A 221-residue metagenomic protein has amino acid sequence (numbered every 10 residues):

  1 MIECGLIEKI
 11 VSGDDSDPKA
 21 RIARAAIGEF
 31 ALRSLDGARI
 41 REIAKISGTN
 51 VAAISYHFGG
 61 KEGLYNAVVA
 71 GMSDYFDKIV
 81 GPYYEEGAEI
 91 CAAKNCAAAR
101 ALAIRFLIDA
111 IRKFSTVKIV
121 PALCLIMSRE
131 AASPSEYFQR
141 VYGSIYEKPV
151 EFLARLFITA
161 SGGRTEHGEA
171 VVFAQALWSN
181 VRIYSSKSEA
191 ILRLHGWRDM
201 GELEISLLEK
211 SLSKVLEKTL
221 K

Functional and structural regions predicted by a protein language model:
M1-D17, G87-A88: N-terminal intrinsically disordered/low-complexity leader segments
R21, E29, R33-G71, Y75: Helix-turn-helix
I22, A26-F30, L177, L216: Short hydrophobic clusters on alpha-helical segments that form packing/core surfaces in small helical domains
V69, S73, Q139-V150, I205 (+1 more regions): Amphipathic, non-transmembrane alpha-helical scaffold segments
P82-V120, A170-L177: Hydrophobic alpha-helical connector segments
V117-R140, S188-L194: Amphipathic alpha-helical segments used for helix-helix packing
V120-R129, E166-S188, L207-S211, V215: Hydrophobic alpha-helical segments that form the core of small-molecule binding pockets and/or dimer interfaces
E147-V171, T219-K221: Hydrophobic alpha-helical bundle segments that form small-molecule/ligand-binding pockets
